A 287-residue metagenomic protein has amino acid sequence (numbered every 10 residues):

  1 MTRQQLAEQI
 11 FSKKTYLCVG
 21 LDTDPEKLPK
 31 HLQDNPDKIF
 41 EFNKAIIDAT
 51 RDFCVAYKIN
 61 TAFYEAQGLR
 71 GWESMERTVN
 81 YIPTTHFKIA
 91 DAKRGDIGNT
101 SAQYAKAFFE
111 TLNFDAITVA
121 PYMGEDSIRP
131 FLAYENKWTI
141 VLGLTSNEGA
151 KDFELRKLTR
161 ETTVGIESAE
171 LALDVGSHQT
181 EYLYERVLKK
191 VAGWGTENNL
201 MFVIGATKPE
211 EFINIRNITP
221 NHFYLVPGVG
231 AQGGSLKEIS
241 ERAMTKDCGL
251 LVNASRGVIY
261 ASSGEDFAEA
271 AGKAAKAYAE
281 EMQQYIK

Functional and structural regions predicted by a protein language model:
M1-K13, I47-D48, E125-Y134, L236-M244: Short amphipathic alpha-helices and their capping/turn segments at secondary-structure boundaries
M1-R77, Y81-F87, G176-Q179, D266-F267 (+2 more regions): Conserved N-terminal beta1-alpha1 strand-loop-helix module at the mouth
K13-L17, F53-V55, T84-H86, D115 (+4 more regions): Short, well-ordered coil/turn segments that N-cap beta-strands
V19, Y57, D91, I117 (+3 more regions): Conserved, mostly hydrophobic/aromatic
G20-E26, A62-Y64, K93-I97, Y122 (+4 more regions): Active-site beta-loop-alpha junctions enriched in small/polar residues
K30, D96-V203: Conserved anion-binding
A66-Y81, I97-S101, Y122-N136, T207-N217 (+1 more regions): Active-site-adjacent beta->alpha loops and helix N-cap segments on the catalytic face of soluble alpha/beta enzymes
A206-N253, G257: A C-terminal functional module that forms or caps the active site or interfaces directly with catalytic machinery
